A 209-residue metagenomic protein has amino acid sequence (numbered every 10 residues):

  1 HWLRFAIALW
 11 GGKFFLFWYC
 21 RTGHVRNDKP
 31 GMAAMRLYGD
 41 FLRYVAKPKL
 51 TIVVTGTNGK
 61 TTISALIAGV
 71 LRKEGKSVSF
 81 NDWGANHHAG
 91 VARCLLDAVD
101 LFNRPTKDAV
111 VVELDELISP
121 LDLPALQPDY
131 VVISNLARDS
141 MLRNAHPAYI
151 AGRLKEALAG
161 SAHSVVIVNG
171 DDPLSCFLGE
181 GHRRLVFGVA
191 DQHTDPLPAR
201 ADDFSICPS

Functional and structural regions predicted by a protein language model:
W2-A6, W10-G23, N27-K49, R72-E156 (+1 more regions): ATP-dependent carboxylate-amine ligase catalytic core
I52-I67, L71: Glycine-rich phosphate-binding P-loop
